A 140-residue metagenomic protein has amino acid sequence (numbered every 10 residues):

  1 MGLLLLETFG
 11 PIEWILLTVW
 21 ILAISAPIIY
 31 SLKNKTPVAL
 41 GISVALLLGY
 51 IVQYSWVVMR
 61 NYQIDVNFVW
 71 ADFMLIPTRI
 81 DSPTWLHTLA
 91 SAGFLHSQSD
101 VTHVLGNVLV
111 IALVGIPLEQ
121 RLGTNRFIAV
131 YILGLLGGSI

Functional and structural regions predicted by a protein language model:
M1-P11: Short, strongly hydrophobic alpha-helical membrane anchors
P11-W14, I128: Select subsegments of transmembrane alpha-helices in polytopic membrane proteins, especially boundary-proximal
E13-L16, N34-L40: Short, aromatic-rich membrane-interface segments at the entry and exit of alpha-helical transmembrane domains
I15-S31: N-terminal signal-anchor/start-transfer transmembrane helix
Y30-K33, S97-Q98: Membrane-interface helix caps and helix-loop-helix hairpins in membrane proteins
V38-I140: N-terminal TM1-TM2 helical hairpin plus the immediately adjacent luminal interfacial "cap"
